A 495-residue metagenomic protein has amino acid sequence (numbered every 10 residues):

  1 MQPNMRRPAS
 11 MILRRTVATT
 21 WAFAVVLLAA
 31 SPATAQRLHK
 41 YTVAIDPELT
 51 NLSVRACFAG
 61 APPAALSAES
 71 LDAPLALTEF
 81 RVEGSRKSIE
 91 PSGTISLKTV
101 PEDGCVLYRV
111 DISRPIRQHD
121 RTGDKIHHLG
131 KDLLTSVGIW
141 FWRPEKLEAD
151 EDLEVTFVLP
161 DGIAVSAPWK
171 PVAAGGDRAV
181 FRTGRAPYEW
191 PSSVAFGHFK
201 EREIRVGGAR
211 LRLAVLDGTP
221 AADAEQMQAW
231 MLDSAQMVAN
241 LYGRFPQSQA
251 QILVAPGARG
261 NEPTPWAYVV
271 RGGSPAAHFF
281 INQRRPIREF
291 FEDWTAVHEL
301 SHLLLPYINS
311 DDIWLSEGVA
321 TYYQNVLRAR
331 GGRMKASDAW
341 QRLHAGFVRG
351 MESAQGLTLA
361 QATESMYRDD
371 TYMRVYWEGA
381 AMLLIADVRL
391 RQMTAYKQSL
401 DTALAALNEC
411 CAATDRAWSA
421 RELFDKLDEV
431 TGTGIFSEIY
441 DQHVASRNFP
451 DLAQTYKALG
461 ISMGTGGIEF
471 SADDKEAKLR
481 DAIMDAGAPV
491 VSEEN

Functional and structural regions predicted by a protein language model:
A18-A29: Bacterial N-terminal signal peptides
R37-C57, A412-N495: Beta/coil-rich, acidic/histidine-enriched accessory regions frequently appended to metallopeptidases
A44-D46, A73-I126: A surface-exposed beta-strand-loop module
N51-G60, V155, V238: Short, well-ordered beta-strand segments enriched in hydrophobic/aromatic residues
A59, V110-F199: Extended, low-hydrophobicity, Ser/Thr/Pro/Gly-biased non-transmembrane segments
A76-R81, D150-A167, R178, R182-P187 (+2 more regions): Zn2+-dependent metallopeptidase catalytic core
K200-D312: Juxtacatalytic substrate-recognition/specificity segment
D311-A381, D387, M393-T394, L400 (+1 more regions): Acidic/His/Gly-enriched intrinsically disordered linker/tail segments that often contain short helix/coil "MoRF-like"
